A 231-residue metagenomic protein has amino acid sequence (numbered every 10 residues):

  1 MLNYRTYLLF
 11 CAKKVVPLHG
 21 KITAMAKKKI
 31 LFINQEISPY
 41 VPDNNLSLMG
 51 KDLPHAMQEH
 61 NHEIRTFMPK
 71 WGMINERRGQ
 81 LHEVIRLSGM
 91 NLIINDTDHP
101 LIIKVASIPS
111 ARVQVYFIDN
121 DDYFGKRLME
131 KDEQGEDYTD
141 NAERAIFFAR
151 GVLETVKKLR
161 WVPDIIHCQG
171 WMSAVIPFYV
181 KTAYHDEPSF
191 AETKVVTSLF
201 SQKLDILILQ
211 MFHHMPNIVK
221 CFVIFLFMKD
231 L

Functional and structural regions predicted by a protein language model:
N3, L9-P17, K21: Short, positively charged and aromatic/hydrophobic N-terminal segments
N3-Y4, I33: Short linear sequence motifs
P17, M25-L231: Catalytic cores of nucleotide-sugar-dependent glycosyltransferases that transfer UDP/GDP/TDP-activated
